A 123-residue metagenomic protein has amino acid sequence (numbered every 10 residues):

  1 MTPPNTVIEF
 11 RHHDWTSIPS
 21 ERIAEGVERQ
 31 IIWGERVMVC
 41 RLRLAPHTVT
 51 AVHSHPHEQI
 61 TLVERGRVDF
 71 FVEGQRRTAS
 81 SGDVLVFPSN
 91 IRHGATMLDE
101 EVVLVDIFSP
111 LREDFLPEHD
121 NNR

Functional and structural regions predicted by a protein language model:
M1-R36, H119-R123: A short, N-terminal "cap"/entry segment at the start of jelly-roll beta-barrel domains of the cupin/DSBH fold
M38, R67-D69, R76, R92 (+1 more regions): Structural motif
M38-S54: Conserved short histidine dyad/triad with adjacent acidic residue
C40, V72, V84, L104-V105 (+1 more regions): Anionic, Ser/Thr-rich low-complexity intrinsically disordered regions
A51-E58, I91: Histidine-centered catalytic micro-motifs
H57-V68, E73: Glycine- and acidic-residue-biased ligand/ion/polar-headgroup-sensing regions
Q75-S89: Short acidic-glycine-tyrosine-enriched beta hairpin
S89-D114: Ligand-binding loop in jelly-roll beta-barrel domains
